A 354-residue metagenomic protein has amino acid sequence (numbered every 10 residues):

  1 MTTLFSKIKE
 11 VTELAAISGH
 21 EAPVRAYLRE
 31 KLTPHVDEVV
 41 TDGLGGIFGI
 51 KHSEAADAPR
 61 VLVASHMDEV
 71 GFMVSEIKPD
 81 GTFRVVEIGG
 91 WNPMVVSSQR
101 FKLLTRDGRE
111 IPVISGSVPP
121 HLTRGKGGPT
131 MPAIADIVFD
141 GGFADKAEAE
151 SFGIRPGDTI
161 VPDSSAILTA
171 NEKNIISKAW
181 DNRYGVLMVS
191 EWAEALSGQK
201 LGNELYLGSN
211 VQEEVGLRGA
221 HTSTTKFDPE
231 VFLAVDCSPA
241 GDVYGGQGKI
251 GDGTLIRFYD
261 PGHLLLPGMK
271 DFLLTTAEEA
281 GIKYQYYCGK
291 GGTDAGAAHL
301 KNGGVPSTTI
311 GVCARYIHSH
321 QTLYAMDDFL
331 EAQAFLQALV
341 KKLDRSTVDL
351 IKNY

Functional and structural regions predicted by a protein language model:
M1-Y354: N-terminal hydrophobic/helix-forming segments and targeting peptides
